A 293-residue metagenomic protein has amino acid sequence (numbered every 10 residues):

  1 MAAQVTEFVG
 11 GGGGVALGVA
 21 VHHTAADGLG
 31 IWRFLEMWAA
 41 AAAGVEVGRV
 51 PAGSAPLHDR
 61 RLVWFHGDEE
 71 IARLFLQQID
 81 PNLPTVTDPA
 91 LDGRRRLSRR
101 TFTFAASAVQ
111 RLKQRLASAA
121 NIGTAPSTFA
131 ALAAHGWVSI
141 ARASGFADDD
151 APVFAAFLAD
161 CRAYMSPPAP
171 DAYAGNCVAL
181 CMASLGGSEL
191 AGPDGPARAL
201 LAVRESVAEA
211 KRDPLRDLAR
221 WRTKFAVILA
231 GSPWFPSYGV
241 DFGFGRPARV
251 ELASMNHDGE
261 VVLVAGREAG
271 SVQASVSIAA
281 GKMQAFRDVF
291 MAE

Functional and structural regions predicted by a protein language model:
M1-R222, A226, A230: Soluble acyl-CoA-dependent acyltransferase catalytic core bearing the H(X)4D motif
K224-E293: Low-complexity, glycine/alanine/valine/leucine- and proline-rich hydrophobic stretches
